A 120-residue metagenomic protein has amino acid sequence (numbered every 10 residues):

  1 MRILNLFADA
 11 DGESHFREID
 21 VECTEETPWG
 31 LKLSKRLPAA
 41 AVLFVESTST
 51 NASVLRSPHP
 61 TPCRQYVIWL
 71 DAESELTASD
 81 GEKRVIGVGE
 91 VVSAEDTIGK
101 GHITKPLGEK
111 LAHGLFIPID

Functional and structural regions predicted by a protein language model:
M1-A8, E82: Short acidic, Pro/Gly- and aromatic-enriched capping/linker segments at domain boundaries
M1-I3, C63-Q65, G89: Short, surface-exposed beta-edge/turn micro-motifs
A10-S57, A112-G114, D120: A short glycine-rich, His/Asp/Glu-containing loop-to-beta-strand
I19, S79-G81, L107, I117: Surface loops and adjacent helix of pleckstrin homology
V21-C23, A78-D96: Short acidic-glycine-tyrosine-enriched beta hairpin
A52-L55, E75, V91-V92, T97-I103: Histidine-centered metal-chelating micro-motifs
L55, Y66-G87: A short beta-strand-loop-beta hairpin characteristic of the jelly-roll/cupin
S93-T97, I103, L107-D120: A short hydrophobic beta-strand segment most commonly corresponding to one strand of the jelly-roll/cupin
